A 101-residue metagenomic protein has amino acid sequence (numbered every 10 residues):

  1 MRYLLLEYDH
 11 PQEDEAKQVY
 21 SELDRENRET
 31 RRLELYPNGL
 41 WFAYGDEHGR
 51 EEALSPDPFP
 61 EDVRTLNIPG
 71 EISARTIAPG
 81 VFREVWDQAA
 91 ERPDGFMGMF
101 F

Functional and structural regions predicted by a protein language model:
M1-A16: Short, extreme N-terminal segment that most often corresponds to the first beta-strand
L6, S21-D24: N-terminal phosphate-binding or glycine-rich loops at protein starts, especially the Walker A/P-loop of NTPases
Y8-P11, E26, N38, G80: Generic structural motif
H10, R31, G49, E71-I77: Alpha-helical interaction segments
D14-V19, R28-T30: Short, surface-exposed coil-to-beta transition loops
D24-I68: Acidic, aromatic-enriched beta-alpha/helix-loop junctions
P60-F101: Short, compact, well-ordered microdomains
